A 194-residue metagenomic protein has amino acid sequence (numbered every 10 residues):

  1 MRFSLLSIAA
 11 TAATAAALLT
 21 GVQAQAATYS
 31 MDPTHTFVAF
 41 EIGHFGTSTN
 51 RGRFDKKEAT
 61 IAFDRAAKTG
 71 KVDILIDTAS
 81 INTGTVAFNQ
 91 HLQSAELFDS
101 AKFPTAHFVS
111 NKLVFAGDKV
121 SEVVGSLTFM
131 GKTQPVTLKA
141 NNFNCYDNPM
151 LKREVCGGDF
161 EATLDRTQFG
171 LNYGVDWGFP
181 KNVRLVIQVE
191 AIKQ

Functional and structural regions predicted by a protein language model:
M1-T11: Bacterial N-terminal signal peptides that target proteins for export
I8, T14-Q23: C-terminal segment of classical bacterial N-terminal signal peptides
T11-A12, G170: N-terminal hydrophobic alpha-helix used for membrane targeting or insertion
A12-A13, K193: N-terminal processing/targeting junctions
A24-Q194: Low-complexity, acidic/polar, glycine-enriched regions of mature
